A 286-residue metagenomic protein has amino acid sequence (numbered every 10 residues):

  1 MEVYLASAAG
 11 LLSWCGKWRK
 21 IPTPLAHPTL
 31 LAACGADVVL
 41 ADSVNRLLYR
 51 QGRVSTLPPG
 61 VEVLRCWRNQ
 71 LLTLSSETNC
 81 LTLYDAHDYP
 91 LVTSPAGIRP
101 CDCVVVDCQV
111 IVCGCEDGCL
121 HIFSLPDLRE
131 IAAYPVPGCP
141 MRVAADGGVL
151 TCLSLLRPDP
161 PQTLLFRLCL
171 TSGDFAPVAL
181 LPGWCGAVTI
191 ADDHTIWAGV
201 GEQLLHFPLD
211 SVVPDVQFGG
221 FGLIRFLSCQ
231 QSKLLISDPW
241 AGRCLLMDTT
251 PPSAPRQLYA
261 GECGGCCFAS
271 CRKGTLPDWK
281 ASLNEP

Functional and structural regions predicted by a protein language model:
M1-L25, T29-A33, P286: An edge-strand/N-cap motif at the start of beta-rich repeat modules
E2, D37, Q70, Q109-I111 (+3 more regions): Conserved core beta-strand positions within WD40 beta-propeller blades
L5-A9, L40-N45, T73-E77, V112-D117 (+3 more regions): Conserved beta-strand positions in repeat-built beta-propeller and related beta-rich domains
G10-S13, R46-Y49, N79-L83, G118-I122 (+3 more regions): Structural motif
C15, D42, S75, Y84-D85 (+4 more regions): Structural recognition of the beta-propeller blade-terminating site
K17-T23, G52-L57, D88-P95, R129-Y134 (+3 more regions): A short beta-strand motif characteristic of beta-propeller blades
A26-G35, P59-R68, I98-V106, G138-D146 (+3 more regions): Repeated scaffold domains used in trafficking and secretory/extracellular systems, primarily beta-propellers
Q230, L234-P286: Blade-level signature of beta-propeller repeat domains, shared across WD40, Kelch, NHL, RCC1 and BNR/Asp-box propellers
